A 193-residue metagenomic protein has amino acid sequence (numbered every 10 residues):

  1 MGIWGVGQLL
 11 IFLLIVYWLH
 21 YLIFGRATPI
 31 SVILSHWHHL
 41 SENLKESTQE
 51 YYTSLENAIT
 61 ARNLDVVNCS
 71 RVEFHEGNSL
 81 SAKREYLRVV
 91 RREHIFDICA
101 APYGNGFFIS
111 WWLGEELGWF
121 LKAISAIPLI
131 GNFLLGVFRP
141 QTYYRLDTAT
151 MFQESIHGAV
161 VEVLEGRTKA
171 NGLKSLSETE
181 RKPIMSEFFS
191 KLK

Functional and structural regions predicted by a protein language model:
M1-I11: Feature marks short, highly hydrophobic, charge-poor N-terminal signal-anchor/signal peptide-like helices that anchor
L10-K193: A composition-biased, non-transmembrane "mature-region" signal
